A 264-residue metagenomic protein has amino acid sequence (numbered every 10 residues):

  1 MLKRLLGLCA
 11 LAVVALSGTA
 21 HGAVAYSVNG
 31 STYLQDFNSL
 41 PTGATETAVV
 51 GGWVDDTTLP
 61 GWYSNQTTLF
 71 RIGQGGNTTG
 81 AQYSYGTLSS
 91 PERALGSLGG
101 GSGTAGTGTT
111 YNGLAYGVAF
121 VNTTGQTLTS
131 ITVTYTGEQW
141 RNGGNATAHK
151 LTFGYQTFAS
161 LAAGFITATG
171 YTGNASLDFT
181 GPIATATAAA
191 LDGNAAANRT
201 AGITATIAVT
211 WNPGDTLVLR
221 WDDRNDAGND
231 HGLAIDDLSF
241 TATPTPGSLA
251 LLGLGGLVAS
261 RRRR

Functional and structural regions predicted by a protein language model:
M1-L2: N-terminal secretory signal peptides that target proteins for export/translocation
L11-V14, A20-V24, L238-L257: Short, threonine-centered small-residue motifs that mark membrane-proximal processing/anchoring sites and TM-junction
G18-N38: Boundary/junction segments of secreted and surface-exposed precursor proteins
D36-S39, S130, D237: Extracellular/lumenal ectodomain signal focusing on beta-strand-rich modules and carbohydrate-recognition contexts
T58-Q126: Surface-exposed, low-complexity/disordered Ser/Thr/Gly/Pro/Asn-rich loops and linkers
G125-L128, G137-E138, N145, Q156-A242: Terminal, low-complexity interaction segments
G144-T152: Short coil-to-beta strand junction motifs in C2/discoidin
A259-R264: C-terminal membrane-anchoring or membrane-association module
